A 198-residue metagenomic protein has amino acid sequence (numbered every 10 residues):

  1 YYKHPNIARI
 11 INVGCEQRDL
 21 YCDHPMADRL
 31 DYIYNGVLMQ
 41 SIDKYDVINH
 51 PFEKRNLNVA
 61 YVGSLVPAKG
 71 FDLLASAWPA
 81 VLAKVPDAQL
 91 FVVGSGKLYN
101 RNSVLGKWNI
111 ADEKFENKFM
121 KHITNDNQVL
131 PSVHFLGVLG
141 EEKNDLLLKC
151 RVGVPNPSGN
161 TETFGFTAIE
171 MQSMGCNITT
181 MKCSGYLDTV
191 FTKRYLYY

Functional and structural regions predicted by a protein language model:
Y2-Y32, V37-I42, K114: A short, active-site helix/loop in glycosyltransferases that binds the activated sugar's phosphate group
I11, S41, I48-K69, A75-A80 (+1 more regions): Conserved donor-binding/catalytic core segment of Leloir-type glycosyltransferases
S103-V138: Nucleotide-activated donor-binding/catalytic signature segment of Leloir-type glycosyltransferases, i.e., the conserved
V138-G140, D145-C150: Short alpha-helical donor nucleotide-sugar binding micro-motif in glycosyltransferases
N144, F166-S173, L187-D188: Short alpha-helical segment that forms part of, or immediately flanks, the ligand-binding pocket in carbohydrate-active
L148-T163, C176: Acidic donor-binding loop of glycosyltransferase active sites
S173, N177-T180: Short hydrophobic beta-strand element within catalytic cores of glycosyltransferases and related nucleotide-activated
K182-Y198: Short acidic/histidine- and often glycine-rich active-site loop of Leloir-type glycosyltransferases that engages
